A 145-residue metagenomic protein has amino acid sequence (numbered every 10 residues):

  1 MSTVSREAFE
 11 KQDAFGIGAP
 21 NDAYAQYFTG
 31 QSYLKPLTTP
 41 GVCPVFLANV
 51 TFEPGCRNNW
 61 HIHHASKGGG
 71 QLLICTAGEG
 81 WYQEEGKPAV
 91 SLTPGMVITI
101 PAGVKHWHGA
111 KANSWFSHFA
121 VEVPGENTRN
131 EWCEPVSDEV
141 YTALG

Functional and structural regions predicted by a protein language model:
M1-F46, R129-G145: A short, N-terminal "cap"/entry segment at the start of jelly-roll beta-barrel domains of the cupin/DSBH fold
V42-C43, K67, K87, N113-S114 (+1 more regions): Short strand-connecting beta-turns/loops that link adjacent beta-strands
N49-E53, H64-Y82, V121-P124: Short, conserved beta-strand element in jelly-roll/cupin
N59-H61, Y82-Q83, I100, K105-A112: Short beta-strand His + acidic residue motifs that chelate non-heme Fe in jelly-roll/DSBH and cupin folds
G86-G103: Short acidic-glycine-tyrosine-enriched beta hairpin
T99, N113-W132: A short hydrophobic beta-strand segment most commonly corresponding to one strand of the jelly-roll/cupin
